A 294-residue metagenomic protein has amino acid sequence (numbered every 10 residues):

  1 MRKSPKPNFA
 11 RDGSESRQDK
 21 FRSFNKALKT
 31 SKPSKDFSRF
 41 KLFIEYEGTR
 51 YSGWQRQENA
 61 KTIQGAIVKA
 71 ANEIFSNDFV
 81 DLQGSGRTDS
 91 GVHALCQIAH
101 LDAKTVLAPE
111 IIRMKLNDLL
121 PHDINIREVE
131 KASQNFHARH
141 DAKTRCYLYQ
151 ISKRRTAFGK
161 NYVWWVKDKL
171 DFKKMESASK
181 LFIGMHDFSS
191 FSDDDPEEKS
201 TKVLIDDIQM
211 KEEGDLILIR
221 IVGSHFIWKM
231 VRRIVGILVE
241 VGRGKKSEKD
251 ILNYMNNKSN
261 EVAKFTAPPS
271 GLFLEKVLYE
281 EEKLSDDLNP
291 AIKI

Functional and structural regions predicted by a protein language model:
R2-I294: Structured-RNA-binding interfaces characteristic of tRNA pseudouridine synthases
